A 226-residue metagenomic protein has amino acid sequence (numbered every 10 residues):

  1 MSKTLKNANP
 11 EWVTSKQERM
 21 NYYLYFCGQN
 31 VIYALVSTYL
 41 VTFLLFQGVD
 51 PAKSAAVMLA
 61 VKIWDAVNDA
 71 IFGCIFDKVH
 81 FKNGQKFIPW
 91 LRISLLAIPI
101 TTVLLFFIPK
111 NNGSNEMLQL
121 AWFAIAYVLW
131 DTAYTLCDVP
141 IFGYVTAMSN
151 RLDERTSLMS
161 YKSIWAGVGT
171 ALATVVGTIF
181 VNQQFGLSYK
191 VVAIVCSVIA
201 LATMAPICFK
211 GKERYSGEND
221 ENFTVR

Functional and structural regions predicted by a protein language model:
S2-R226: Membrane-embedded alpha-helical bundles of multi-pass transporters/translocases, especially carrier/permease families
